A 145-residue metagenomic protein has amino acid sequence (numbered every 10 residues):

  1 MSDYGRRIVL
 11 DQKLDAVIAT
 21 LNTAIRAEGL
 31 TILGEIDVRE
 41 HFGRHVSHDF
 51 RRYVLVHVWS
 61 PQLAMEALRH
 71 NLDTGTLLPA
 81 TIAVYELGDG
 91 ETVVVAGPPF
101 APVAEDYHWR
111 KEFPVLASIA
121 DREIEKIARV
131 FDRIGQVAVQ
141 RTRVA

Functional and structural regions predicted by a protein language model:
M1-E28, D132, Q136-Q140, A145: Terminal, regulation- and interaction-focused segments at domain boundaries
Q12, A16, D37, I119-R122: Conserved active-site and cofactor/substrate-binding residues in soluble primary-metabolism enzymes
A16, T23-H45: Charged, well-structured alpha/beta interaction segments
E28, H45-V46, Y107, I134: Residues at alpha-helix termini
D37-H41, H45-A83: Compact, glycine-rich, soluble single-domain proteins
G75-D89, I127-Q136: Short secondary-structure transition/capping segments
T81-F113: Beta-strand/loop substructures that line and gate deep hydrophobic ligand-binding cavities in soluble
A104-A145: Well-ordered alpha/beta subsegment
